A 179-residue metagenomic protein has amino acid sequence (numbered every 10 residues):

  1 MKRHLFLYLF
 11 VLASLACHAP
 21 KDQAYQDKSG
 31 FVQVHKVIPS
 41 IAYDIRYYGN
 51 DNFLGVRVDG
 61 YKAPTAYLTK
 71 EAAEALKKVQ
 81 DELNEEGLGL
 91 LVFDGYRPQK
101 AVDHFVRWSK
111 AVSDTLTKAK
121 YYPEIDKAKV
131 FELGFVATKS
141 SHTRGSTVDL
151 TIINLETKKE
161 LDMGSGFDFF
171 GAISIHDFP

Functional and structural regions predicted by a protein language model:
M1-Q26: Bacterial Sec-dependent N-terminal signal peptides
C17-G95, V102-P179: Extracytoplasmic cell-surface/polysaccharide-interacting catalytic and binding patches
